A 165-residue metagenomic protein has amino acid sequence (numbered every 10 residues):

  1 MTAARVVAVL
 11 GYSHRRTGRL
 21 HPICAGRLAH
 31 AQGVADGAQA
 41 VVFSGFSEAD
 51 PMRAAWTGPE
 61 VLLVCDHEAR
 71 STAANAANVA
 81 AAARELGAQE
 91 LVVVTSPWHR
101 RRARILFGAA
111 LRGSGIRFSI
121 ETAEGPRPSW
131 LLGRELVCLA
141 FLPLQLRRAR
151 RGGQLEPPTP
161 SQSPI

Functional and structural regions predicted by a protein language model:
M1-L132: A structural signal for short, hydrophobic/glycine-enriched beta-strand patches
P51, C138-P143, S161-I165: A general structural signal for short secondary-structure boundary/capping elements
L106, R148-I165: Extended, charge-rich low-complexity interaction segments
R127-L155: A transmembrane-helix-recognition feature enriched in membrane-embedded lipid enzymes and envelope glyco-/phospholipid
